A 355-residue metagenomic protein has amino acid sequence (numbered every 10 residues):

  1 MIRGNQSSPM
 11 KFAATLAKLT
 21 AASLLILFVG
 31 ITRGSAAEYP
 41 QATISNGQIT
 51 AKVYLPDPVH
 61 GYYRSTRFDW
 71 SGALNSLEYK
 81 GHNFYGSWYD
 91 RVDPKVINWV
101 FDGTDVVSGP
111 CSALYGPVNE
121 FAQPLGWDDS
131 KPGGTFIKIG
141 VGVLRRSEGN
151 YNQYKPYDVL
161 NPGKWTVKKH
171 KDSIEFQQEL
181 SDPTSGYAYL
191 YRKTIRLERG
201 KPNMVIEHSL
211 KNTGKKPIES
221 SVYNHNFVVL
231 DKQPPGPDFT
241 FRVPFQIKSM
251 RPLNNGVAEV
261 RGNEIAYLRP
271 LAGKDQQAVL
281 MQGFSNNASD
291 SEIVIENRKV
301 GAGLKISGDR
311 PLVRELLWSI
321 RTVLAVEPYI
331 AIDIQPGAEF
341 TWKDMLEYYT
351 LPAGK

Functional and structural regions predicted by a protein language model:
I2-A21: Bacterial N-terminal signal peptides that target proteins for export
K18-G30: Bacterial N-terminal signal peptides
A36-V205, T213-E219, H225-K355: Surface-exposed acidic/polar loop and edge beta-strand patches at domain peripheries
